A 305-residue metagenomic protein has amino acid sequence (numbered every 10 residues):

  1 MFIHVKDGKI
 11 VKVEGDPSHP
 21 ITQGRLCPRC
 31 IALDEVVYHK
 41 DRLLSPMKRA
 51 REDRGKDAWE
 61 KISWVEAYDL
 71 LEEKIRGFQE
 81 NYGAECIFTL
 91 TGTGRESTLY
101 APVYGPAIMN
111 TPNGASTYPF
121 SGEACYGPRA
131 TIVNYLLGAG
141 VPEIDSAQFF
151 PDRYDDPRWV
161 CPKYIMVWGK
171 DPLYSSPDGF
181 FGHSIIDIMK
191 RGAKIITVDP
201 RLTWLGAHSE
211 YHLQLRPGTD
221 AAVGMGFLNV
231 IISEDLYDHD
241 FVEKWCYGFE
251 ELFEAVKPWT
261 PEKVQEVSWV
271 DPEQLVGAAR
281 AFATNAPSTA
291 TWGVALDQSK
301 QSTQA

Functional and structural regions predicted by a protein language model:
M1-L236, D271: N-terminal export/assembly segments and adjacent metallocofactor-ligating motifs of anaerobic energy-metabolism
G8, A278-A281: Internal alpha-helical scaffold of NAD(P)-dependent oxidoreductase catalytic cores
H39-L43, I232-W259: Scaffold signal of the M16-like zinc-metallopeptidase fold and its non-catalytic homologs
F88-E96, K263-V267, G293-K300: Conserved short loop/turn motifs at secondary-structure junctions
F120, E273, F282-A305: A glycine-rich, hydrophobic/aromatic-adjacent loop/helix-cap motif
R158-C161, I165-W168, F249-S268: Conserved thiamine diphosphate
I188, Q265, F282-A283: A generic structural signal for well-ordered alpha-helical segments
T203-H208, E254-T260, T284-W292: Short acidic (Asp/Glu) and glycine-rich catalytic loops that position anionic groups and cofactors
